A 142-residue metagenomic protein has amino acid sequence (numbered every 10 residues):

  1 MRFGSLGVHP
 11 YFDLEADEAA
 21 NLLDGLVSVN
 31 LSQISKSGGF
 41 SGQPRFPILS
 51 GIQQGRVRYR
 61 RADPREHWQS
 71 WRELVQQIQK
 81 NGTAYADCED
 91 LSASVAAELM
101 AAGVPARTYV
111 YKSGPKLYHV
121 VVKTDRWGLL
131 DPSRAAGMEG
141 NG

Functional and structural regions predicted by a protein language model:
M1-G142: A structural boundary/capping signal
